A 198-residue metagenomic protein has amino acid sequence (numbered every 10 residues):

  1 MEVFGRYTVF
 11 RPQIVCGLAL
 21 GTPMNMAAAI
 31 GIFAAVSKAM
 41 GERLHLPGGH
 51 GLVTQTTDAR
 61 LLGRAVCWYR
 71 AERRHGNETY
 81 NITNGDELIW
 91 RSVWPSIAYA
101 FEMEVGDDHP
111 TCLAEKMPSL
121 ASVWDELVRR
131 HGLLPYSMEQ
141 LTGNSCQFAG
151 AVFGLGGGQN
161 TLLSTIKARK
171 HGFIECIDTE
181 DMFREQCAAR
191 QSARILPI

Functional and structural regions predicted by a protein language model:
M1-E2, T8: Conserved Rossmann-fold NAD(P)-dependent oxidoreductase catalytic core, especially the SDR/UDP-sugar
V3, G17-F33, W68-Y80: Glycine/proline-rich active-site loop of Rossmann-fold NAD(P)-dependent oxidoreductases
V9, H50-G63, T79, W90: Conserved loop-to-helix N-cap of the C-terminal "lid" that shapes the substrate pocket in Rossmann-like
P12: Active-site loop/turn elements of alpha/beta-hydrolase fold enzymes, especially the short glycine-/histidine-rich
G31-R60: A conserved pocket-lining segment of Rossmann-fold NAD(P)-dependent short-chain dehydrogenase/reductase
T54-T57, L88, L163, I177: Residue-level signal for the nucleotide or nucleotide-sugar donor/cofactor binding architecture
A59-C67, E180-C187: Short, amphipathic alpha-helical "lid/cap" segments that border enzyme active or binding sites
L62-A151, G156, S164-I166, K170 (+1 more regions): Mid/C-terminal beta-alpha module of Rossmann-like enzyme folds, strongest in SDR-family dehydrogenases/epimerases
